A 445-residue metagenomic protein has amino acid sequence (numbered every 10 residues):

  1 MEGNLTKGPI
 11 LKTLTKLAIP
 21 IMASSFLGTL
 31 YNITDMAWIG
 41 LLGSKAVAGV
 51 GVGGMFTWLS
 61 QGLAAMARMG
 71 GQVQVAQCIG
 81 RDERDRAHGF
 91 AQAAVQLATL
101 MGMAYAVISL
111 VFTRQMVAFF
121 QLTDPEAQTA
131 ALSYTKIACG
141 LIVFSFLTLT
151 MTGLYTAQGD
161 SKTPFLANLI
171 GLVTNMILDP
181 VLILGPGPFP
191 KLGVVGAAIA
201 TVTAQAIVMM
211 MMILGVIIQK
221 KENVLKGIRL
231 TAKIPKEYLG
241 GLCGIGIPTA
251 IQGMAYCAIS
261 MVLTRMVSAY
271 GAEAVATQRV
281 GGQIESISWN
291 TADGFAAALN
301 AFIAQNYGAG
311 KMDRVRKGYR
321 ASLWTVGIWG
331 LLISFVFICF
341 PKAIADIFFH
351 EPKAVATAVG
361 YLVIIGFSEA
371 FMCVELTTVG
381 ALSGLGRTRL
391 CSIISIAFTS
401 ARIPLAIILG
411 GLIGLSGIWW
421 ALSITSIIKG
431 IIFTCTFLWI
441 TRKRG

Functional and structural regions predicted by a protein language model:
M1-A18, V75-V143, F189-I247, I303-S368 (+1 more regions): Short alpha-helical transmembrane segments in multi-pass integral membrane proteins
K7, L11-L30, T34, F56-L63 (+8 more regions): Residue-level signal for short hydrophobic patches within transmembrane helices of multi-pass membrane transporters
K16-D35, I137, G171, A204-V208 (+4 more regions): Transmembrane helical elements of multi-pass membrane transporters/channels
F26, L30-A48, V117-P125, V181-L192 (+4 more regions): Helix-terminus/linker motif at the lipid-water interface of multi-pass membrane proteins
G28, N32-D35, I39, Q61-R68 (+17 more regions): Alpha-helical transmembrane segments and their lipid-water interface positions in multi-pass membrane proteins
I39-W58, F90, P125-A130, V194-V195 (+5 more regions): Interfacial/gating helices of multi-pass transporter permease domains
V47-V107, S145-P164, T264, V275-F335 (+2 more regions): Small-residue-rich hydrophobic transmembrane alpha-helices
R68, I137-T156, P164-L172, A197-I213 (+4 more regions): Short runs within selected transmembrane alpha-helices of multi-pass transporters and secretion channels
